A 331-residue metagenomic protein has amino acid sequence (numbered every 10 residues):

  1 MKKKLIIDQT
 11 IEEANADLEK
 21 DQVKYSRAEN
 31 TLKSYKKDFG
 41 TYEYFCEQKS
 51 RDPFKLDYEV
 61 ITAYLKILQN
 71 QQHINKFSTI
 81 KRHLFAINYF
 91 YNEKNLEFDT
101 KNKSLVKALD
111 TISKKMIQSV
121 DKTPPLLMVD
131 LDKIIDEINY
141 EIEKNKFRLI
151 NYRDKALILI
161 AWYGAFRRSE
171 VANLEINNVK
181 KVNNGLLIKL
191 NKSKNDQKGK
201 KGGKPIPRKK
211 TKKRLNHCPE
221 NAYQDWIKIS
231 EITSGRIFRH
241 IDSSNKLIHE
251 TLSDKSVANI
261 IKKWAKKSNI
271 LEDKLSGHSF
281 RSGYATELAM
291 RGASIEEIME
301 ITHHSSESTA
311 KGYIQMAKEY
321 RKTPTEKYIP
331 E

Functional and structural regions predicted by a protein language model:
M1-E331: Extended, non-catalytic subsegments within catalytic or DNA/protein-binding/adaptor domains
